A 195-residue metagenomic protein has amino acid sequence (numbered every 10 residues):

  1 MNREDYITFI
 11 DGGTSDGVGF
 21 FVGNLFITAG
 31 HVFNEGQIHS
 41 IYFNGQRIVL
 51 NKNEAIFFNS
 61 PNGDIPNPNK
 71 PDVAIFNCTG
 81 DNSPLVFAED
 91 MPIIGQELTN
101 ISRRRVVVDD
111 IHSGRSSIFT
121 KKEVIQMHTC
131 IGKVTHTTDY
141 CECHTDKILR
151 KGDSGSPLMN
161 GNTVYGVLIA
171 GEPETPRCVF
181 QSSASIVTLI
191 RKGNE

Functional and structural regions predicted by a protein language model:
D5-T14, F20-G23, G30-D139, M159-G161: Serine endopeptidase catalytic core focused on the charge-relay Asp
F20-F21, D146-I169: Catalytic nucleophile loop of clan PA
N24, L50, F58, Q181 (+1 more regions): Intrinsic disorder/low-complexity segments, especially N-terminal tails and targeting/processing regions
A29-N34, R105, R150-K151, Y165-T175: Short beta->alpha transition motifs characteristic of CBS
G36, D153, A184: Solvent-exposed, flexible loop/coil residues
Y165-E195: C-terminal cap/linker of serine protease catalytic domains
